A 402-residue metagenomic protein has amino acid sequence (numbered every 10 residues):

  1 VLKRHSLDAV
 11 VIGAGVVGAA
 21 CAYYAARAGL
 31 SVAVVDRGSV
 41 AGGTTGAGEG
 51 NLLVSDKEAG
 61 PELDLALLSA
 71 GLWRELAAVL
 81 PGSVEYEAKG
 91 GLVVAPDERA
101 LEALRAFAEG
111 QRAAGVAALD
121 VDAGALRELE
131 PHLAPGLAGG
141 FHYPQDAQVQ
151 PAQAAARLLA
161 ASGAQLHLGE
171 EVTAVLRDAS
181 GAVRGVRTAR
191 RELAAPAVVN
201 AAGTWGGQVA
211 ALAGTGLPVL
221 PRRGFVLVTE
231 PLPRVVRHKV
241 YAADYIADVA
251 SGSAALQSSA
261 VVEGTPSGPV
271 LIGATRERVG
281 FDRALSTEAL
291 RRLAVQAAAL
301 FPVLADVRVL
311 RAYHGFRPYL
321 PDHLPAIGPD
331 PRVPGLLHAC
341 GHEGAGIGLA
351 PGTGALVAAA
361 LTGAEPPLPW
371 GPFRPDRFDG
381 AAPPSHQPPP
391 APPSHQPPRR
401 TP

Functional and structural regions predicted by a protein language model:
L7-A33: N-terminal Rossmann-like FAD-binding beta1-loop-alpha1 element of flavoenzymes
V10-I12, L193-W205, V209, G354: Short hydrophobic core segments
Y23-R27, G50-L52, V84-E87, A182 (+2 more regions): Active-site substrate-recognition segment that forms the wall of the catalytic cavity or substrate channel
A26-G46: Glycine-rich FAD pyrophosphate-binding loop
E49-L129, Q296-A298: Dinucleotide-binding Rossmann-like beta1-alpha1 core, especially the glycine-rich loop that anchors the ADP
S83-V93, F107, A118-A123, R127-S162 (+3 more regions): Helix-loop-beta segment of a Rossmann-like dinucleotide-binding subdomain
F141-A189, L193-P196: Helical element adjacent to the flavin cofactor pocket in flavoenzyme catalytic cores
D282-A284, E288-P390, Q396-P402: C-terminal catalytic lobe of FAD-dependent flavoproteins
